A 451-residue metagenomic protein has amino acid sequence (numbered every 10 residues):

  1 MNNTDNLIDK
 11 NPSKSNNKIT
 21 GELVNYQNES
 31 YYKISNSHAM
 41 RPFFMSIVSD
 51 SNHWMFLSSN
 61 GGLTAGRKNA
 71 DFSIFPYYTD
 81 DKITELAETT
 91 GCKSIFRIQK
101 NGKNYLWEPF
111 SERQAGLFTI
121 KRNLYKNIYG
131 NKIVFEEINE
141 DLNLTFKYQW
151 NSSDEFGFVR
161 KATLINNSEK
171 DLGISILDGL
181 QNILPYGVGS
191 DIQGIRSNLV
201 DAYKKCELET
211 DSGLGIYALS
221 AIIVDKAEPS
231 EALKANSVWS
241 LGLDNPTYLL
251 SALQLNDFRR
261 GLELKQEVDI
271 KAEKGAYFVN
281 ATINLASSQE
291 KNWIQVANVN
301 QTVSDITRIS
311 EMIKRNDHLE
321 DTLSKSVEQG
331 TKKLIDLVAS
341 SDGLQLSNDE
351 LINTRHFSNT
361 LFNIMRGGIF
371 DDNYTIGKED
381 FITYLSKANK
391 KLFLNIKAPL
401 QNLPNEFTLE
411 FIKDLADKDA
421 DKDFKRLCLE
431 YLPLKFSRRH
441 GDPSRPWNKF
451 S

Functional and structural regions predicted by a protein language model:
M1-S451: Anionic coordination/interaction segments
